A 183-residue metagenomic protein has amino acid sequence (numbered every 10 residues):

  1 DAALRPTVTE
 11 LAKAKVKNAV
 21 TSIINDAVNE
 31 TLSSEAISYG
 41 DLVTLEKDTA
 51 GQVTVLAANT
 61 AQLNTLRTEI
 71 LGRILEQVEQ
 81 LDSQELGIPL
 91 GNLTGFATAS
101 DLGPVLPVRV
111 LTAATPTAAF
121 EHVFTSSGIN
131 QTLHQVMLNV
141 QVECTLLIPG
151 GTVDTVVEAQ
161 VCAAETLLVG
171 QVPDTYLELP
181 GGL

Functional and structural regions predicted by a protein language model:
D1-K15: Transmembrane signal-anchor/signal-peptide helices with a preference for the extracytoplasmic
A3, A27, S38-D41, Q62 (+2 more regions): Exposed alpha-helical structural elements
K13-A50: Short extracytoplasmic
T49, G182-L183: Intrinsically disordered, low-complexity linkers and terminal tails enriched in Pro/Gly and often acidic or mixed-charge
G51-L56, T98-S100: Short, solvent-exposed polar/charged micro-motifs at secondary-structure junctions
V53-L66: Membrane-embedded alpha-helical signal segments
I70-Y176, P180: Soluble extracytoplasmic domains of inner/organellar membrane proteins
